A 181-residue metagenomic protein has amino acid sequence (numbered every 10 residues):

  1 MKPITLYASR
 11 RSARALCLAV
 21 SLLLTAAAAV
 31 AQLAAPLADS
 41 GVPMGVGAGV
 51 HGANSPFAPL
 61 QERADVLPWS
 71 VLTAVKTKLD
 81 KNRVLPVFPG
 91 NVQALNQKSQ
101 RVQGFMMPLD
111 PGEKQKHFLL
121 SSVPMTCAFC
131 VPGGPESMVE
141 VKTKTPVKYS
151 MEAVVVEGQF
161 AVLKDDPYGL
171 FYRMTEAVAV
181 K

Functional and structural regions predicted by a protein language model:
M1, A26-A27, A31: Bacterial/eukaryotic Sec-type N-terminal signal peptides
M1-R11: N-terminal secretory signal peptides that target proteins for export/translocation
R11-A13, G112: Juxtamembrane/membrane-water interface recognition
A13-A28: Bacterial N-terminal signal peptides
A31-K181: OB-fold and OB-like single-stranded nucleic-acid-recognition modules and their adjacent interaction interfaces
